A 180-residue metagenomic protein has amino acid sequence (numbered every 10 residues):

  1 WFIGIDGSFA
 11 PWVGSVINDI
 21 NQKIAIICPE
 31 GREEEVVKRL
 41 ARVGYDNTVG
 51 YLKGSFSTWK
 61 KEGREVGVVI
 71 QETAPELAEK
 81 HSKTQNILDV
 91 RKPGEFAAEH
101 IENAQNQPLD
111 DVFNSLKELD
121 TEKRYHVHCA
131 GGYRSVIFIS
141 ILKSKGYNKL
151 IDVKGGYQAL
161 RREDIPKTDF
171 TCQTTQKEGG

Functional and structural regions predicted by a protein language model:
W1-G180: Rhodanese-like catalytic fold shared by cysteine-dependent sulfurtransferases and DSP/PTP-type phosphatases
